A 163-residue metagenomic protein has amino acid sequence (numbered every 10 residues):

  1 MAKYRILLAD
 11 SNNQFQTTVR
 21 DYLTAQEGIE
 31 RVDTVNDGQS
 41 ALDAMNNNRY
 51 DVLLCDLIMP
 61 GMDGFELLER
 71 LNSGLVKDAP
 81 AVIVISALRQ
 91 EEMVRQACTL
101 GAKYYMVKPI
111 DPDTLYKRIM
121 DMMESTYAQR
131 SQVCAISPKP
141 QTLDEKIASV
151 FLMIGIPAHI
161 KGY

Functional and structural regions predicted by a protein language model:
A2-F15, V19-L23, L53: Conserved acidic segment of CheY-like receiver
D10, D56-L57, S86: Active-site residues of response regulator receiver
Q26, L115-R130: Receiver (REC) domain switch/output surface
T34-D43, G64-L67: Helix N-cap/capping motif at the beta->alpha junctions
N48-L54: Active-site beta3 strand of CheY-like receiver
L57-I58, F65: The short loop immediately C-terminal to the conserved phospho-acceptor aspartate in CheY-like receiver
P60, Q90: The feature encodes the CheY-like receiver
E92, I110-I119: C-terminal output helix
